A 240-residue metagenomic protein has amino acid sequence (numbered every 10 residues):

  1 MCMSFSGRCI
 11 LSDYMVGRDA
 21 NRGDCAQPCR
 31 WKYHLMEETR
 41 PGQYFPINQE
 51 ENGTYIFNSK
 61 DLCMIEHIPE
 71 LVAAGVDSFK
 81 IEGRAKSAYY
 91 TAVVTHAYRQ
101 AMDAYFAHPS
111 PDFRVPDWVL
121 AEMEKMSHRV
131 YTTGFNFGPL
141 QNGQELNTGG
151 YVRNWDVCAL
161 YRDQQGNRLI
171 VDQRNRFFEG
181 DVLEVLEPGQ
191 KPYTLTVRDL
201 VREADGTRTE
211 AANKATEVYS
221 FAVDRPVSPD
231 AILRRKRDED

Functional and structural regions predicted by a protein language model:
M1-S78, A85-A159, G166-D240: Active-site pocket-lining/capping segments in soluble small-molecule metabolic enzymes
